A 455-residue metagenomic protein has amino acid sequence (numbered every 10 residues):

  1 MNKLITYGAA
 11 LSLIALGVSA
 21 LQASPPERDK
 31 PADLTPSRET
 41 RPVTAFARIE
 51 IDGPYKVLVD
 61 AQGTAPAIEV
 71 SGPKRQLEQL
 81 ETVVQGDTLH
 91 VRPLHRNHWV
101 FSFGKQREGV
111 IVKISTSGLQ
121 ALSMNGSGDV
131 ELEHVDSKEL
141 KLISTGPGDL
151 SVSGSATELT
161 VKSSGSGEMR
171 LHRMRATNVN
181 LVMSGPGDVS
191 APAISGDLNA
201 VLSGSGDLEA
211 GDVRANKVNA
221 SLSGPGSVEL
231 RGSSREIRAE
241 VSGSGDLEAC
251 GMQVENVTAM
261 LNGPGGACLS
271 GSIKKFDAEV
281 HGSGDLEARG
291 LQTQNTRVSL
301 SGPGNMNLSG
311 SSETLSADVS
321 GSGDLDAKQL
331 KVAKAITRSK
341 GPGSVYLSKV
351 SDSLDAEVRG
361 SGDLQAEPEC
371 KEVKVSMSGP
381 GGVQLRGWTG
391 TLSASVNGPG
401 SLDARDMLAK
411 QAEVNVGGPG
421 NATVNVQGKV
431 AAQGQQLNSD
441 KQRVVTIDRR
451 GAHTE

Functional and structural regions predicted by a protein language model:
N2-T145, D149-S164, E168-S203, D207-S223 (+13 more regions): Acidic (Asp/Glu) and glycine-rich low-complexity loops/linkers that are typically intrinsically disordered
F103, L392-S393: Short, isolated positions within intrinsically disordered regulatory regions of eukaryotic proteins
G360: Oxyanion-binding "anion nests"
V375: Short Cys/His-rich zinc-binding micro-motifs
Q384-G387, S393-A394: Intrinsically disordered, low-complexity segments enriched in Gly and acidic/Ser/Thr residues that form flexible
